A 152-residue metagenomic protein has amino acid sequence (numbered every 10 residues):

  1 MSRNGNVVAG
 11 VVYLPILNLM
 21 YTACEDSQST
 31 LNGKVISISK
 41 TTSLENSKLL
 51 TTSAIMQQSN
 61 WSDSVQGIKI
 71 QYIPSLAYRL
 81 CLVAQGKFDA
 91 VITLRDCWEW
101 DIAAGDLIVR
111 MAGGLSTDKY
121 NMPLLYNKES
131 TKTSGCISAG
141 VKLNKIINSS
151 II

Functional and structural regions predicted by a protein language model:
M1-T30: DPxDG-like acidic metal-binding loop motif
V7, M20, V35-S37, P123: Short, solvent-exposed loop/turn motifs
Y13, N32-K34, E129: Surface loops and adjacent helix of pleckstrin homology
C24, G33, I151: Short, flexible helix/strand-to-coil boundary loops that buttress conserved ligand/catalytic motifs in alpha/beta
L31-N32, N121: Short gly/ser/thr-rich secondary-structure transition/capping motifs
I38-I152: An extended, acidic
